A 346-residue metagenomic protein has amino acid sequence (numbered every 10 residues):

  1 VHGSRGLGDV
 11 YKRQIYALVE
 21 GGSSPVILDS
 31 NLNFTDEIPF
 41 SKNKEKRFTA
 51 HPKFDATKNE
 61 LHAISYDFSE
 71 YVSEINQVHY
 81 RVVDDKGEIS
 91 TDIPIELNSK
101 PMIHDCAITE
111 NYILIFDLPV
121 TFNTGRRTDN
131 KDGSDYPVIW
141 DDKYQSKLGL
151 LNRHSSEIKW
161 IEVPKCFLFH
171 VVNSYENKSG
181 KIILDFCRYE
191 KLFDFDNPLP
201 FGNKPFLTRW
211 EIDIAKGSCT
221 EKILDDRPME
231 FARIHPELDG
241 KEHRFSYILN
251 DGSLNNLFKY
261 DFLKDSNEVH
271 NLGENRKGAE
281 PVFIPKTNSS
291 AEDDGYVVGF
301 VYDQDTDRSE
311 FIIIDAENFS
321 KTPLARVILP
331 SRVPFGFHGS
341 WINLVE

Functional and structural regions predicted by a protein language model:
V1-Y11: Single conserved hydrophobic/aromatic residue that forms the stacking wall/gate of nucleotide- or nucleobase-binding
S4, E45-H51, K100-D105, F169-N173 (+3 more regions): Repeated scaffold domains used in trafficking and secretory/extracellular systems, primarily beta-propellers
R13-V19, E60-S65, Y112-F116, I182-C187 (+2 more regions): Short beta-strand elements that form the blades of beta-propeller/WD-repeat-like and other beta-sheet-rich scaffold
N31-D55, I64, S73-H79, E88-D105: Asp-box/WD-like beta-propeller blade repeats and closely related beta-sheet repeat scaffolds
P39-K44, P94-N98, E162-C166, L224-P228 (+2 more regions): Surface loop/turn motifs at the tips and blade-to-blade linkers of beta-strand repeat domains
F68-S73, L118-D141, Y189-N203, V298-Y302: Short, conserved, GDST-rich strand-edge loop motifs in beta-rich repeat architectures
I75-E88, T128-S156, N197-A215, N256-D261 (+1 more regions): Beta-propeller blade signature
G217-A316: Substrate-recognition/cap regions that form aromatic- and gly/pro-loop-enriched pockets for small-molecule ligands
